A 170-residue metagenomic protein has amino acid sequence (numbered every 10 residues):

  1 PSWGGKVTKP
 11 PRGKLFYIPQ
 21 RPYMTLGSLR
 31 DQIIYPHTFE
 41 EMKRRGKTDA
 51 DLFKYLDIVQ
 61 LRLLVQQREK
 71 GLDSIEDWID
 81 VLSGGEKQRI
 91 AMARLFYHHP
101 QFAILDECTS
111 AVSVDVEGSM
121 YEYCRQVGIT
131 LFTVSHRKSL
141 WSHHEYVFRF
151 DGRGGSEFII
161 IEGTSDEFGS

Functional and structural regions predicted by a protein language model:
P1-K54, G118-G128: Conserved post-Walker A segment of ABC ATPase nucleotide-binding domains
I18, L29, L56, M92-A93 (+2 more regions): Hydrophobic, well-ordered secondary-structure elements that form the walls of internal hydrophobic environments
Q20-R21, T25-G27, D57, L64 (+2 more regions): Conserved coupling/switch loop of ABC ATPases
T25, K43-K47, L52-I90, F96-Q101 (+2 more regions): ABC-fold ATPase nucleotide-binding domain signature/coupling loops
D106, S110-E117: ABC-family nucleotide-binding domains
Y123-H143: Conserved catalytic loops of ABC-family nucleotide-binding domains
H136-D166: H-loop (His-switch) and adjacent beta-strand-loop-beta switch element of ABC-type ATPase nucleotide-binding domains
